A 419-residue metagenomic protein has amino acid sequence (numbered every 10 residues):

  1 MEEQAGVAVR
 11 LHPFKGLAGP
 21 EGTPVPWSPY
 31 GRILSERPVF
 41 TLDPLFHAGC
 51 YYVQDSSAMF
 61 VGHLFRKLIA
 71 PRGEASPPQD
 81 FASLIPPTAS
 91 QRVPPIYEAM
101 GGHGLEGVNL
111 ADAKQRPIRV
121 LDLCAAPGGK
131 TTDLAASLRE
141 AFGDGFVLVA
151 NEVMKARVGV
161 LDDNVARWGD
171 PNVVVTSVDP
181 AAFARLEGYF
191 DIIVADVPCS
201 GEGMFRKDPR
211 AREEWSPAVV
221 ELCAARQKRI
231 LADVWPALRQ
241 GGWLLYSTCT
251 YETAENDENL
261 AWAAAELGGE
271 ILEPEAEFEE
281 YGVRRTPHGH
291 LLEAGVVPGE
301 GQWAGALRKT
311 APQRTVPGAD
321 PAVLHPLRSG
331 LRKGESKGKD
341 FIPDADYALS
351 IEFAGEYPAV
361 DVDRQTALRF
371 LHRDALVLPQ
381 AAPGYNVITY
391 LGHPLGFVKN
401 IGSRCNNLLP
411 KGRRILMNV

Functional and structural regions predicted by a protein language model:
M1-G16, P298-V419: Polybasic, low-complexity RNA-engagement segments
M1-P38: A short N-terminal interaction module
I96, P117-C124: Conserved class I S-adenosyl-L-methionine
P127-F142: Conserved SAM-binding loop of SAM-dependent methyltransferases across substrates and taxa, primarily the Class I
G143, L238-Q240: Helix-to-beta-strand junctions that scaffold the AdoMet/dcAdoMet cofactor pocket in Class I SAM-dependent enzymes
V153-E187: S-adenosyl-L-methionine
A156, D191-D233, C249-N256, F278: Mobile active-site "lid"/loop adjacent to the S-adenosyl-L-methionine
G188-F190, W243, Y251-H325: Class I S-adenosyl-L-methionine
